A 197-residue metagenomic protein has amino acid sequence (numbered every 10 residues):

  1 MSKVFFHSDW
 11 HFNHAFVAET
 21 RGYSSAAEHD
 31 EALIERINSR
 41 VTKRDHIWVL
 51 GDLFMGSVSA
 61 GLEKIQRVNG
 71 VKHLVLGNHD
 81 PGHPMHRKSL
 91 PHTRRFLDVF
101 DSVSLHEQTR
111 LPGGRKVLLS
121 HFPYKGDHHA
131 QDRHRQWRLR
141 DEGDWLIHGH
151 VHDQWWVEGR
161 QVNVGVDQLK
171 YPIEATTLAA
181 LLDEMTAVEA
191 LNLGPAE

Functional and structural regions predicted by a protein language model:
M1, R44, N69-V71, G114 (+1 more regions): A general structural motif
M1-R67, E184, L193-E197: N-terminal active-site segment of His-dependent metallophosphoesterases
S8-F12, G51-F54, N78-D80, H121-P123 (+2 more regions): Active-site metal-binding loops of divalent metal-dependent hydrolases
N13-A15, G56-V58, P81-M85, D127-H128 (+2 more regions): Short catalytic/ligand-binding loop motif for oxyanion handling, primarily in non-cytosolic enzymes, centered on
H14, A18-A26, E63-K64, N69-H129 (+1 more regions): Active-site neighborhood of divalent metal-dependent phosphoester bond hydrolases
A27-T42, G70-H92, L169-V188: A short, conserved beta-to-alpha structural element at the edge of catalytic cores that scaffolds binding
D98-G194: Conserved beta-sheet core of the metallophosphoesterase superfamily
